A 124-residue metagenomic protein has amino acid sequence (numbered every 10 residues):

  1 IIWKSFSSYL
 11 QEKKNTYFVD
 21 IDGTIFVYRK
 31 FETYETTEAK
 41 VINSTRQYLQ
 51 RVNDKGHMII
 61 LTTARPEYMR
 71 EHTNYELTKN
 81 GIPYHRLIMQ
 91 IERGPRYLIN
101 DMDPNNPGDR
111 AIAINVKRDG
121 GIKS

Functional and structural regions predicted by a protein language model:
I1-S124: HAD-like aspartate-dependent phosphatase fold
